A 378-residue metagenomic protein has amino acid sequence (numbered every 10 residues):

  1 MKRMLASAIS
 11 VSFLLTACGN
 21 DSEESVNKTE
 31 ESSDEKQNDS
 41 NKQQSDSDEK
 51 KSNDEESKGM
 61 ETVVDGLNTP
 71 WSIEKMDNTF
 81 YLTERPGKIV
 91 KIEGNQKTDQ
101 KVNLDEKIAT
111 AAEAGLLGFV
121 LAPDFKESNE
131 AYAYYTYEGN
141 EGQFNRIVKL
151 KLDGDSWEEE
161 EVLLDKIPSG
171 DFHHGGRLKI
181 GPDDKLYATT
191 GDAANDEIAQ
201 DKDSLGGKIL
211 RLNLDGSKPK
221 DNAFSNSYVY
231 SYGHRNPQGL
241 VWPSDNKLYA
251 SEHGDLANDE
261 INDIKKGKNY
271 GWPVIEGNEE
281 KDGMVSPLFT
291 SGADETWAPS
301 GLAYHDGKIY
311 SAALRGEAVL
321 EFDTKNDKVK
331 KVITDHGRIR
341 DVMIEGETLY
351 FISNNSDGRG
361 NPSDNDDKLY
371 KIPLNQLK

Functional and structural regions predicted by a protein language model:
K2-A8: Sec-dependent signal peptide recognition, specifically the positively charged N-region followed immediately by
L15-A17: C-terminal motif of bacterial Sec signal peptides marking the signal peptidase cleavage site
G19-S25, K42-A188, W297-D323, D327-V329 (+2 more regions): Acidic, Gly/Ser/Thr-rich repeat motifs that build Ca2+-stabilized beta-propeller blades
S32-N38: Short extracytoplasmic/periplasmic juxtamembrane "stem" segments immediately C-terminal to an N-terminal membrane anchor
A114-L116, K126, A193-K331, G337-D341 (+3 more regions): Beta-propeller domain segments
G176-R177, R340-V342: Short, surface-exposed beta-strand/loop micro-motifs that present aromatic residues
